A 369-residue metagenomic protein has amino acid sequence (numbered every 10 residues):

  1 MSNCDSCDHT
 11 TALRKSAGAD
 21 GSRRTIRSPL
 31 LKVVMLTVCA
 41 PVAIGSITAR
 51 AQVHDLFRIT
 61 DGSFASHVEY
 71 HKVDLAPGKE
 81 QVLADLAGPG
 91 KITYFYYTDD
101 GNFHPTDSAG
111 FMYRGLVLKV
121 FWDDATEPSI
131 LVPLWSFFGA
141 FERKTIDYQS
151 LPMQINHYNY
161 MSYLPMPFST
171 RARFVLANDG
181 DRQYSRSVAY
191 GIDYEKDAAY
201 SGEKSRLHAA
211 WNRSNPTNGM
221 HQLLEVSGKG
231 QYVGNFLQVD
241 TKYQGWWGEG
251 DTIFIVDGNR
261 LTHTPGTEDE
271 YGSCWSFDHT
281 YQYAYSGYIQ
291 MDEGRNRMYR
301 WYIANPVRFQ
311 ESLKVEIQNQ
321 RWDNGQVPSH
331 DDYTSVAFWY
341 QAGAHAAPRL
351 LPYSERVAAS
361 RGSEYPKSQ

Functional and structural regions predicted by a protein language model:
M1-L30: N-terminal secretory signal peptides that target proteins for export/translocation
C4-C7, C39, C274: Generic recognition of cysteine residues
K32-G45: Bacterial N-terminal signal peptides
I47-A51: Sec/Tat signal peptide C-region and signal peptidase I cleavage site
Q52-Q369: Beta-strand-centric surfaces of beta-sandwich/beta-rich domains
